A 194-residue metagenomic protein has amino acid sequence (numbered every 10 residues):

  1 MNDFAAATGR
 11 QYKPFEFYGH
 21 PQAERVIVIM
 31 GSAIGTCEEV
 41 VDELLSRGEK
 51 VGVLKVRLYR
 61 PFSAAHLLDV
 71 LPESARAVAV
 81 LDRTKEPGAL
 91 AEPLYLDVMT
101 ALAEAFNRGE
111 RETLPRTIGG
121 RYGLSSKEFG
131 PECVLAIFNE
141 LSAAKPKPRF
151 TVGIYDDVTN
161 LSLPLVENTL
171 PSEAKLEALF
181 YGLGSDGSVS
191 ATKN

Functional and structural regions predicted by a protein language model:
M1-F17: Conformationally flexible catalytic loops at phosphate/diphosphate-handling active centers
Y18-P21, V70-E73, G109-R111, A144 (+1 more regions): Solvent-exposed alpha-helices and their adjacent loops that cap or buttress functional pockets in soluble metabolic
E24-I29, L54, A79-E86, T117-Y122 (+1 more regions): Short glycine-rich or small-residue beta-strand-to-loop segments that form or flank ligand, phosphate, metal/Fe-S
V28-V56, A174-N194: Anionic-ligand anchoring segments at beta-strand to alpha-helix junctions in alpha/beta enzyme folds, i.e., glycine
E38-V40, A65-H66, A89-P93, E128-C133 (+1 more regions): Short acidic, glycine/serine/threonine-rich loops at helix termini
E39-R47, H66-L68, E73-A77, L81: Catalytic phosphate/nucleotide-handling subdomain of diverse soluble enzymes
V56-A64: Short acidic loop-to-helix transition motifs that present clustered carboxylates
A77-L170: Peripheral docking tails and interdomain loops at the edges of cofactor- or intermediate-handling domains
